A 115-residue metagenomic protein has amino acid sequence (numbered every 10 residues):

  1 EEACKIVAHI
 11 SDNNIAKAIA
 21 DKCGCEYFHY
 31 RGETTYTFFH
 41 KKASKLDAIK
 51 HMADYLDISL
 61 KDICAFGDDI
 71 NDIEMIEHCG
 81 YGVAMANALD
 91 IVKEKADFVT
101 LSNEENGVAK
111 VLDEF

Functional and structural regions predicted by a protein language model:
E1-F66, I70-M75, N87: Conserved acidic, metal-coordinating active-site core of Asp-based, Mg2+-dependent phosphoryl-transfer enzymes
G24, G80-Y81: Glycine-enriched alpha-helix->loop->beta-strand junction motifs that scaffold or abut catalytic
K45, Y81-G82: Short, conserved structural micro-motifs that define repeat-unit consensus positions and nucleotide-binding loops
C64-F66, V83, T100: Hydrophobic/aromatic beta-strand patches that form the interior of the parallel beta-sheet core in alpha/beta enzyme
H78, A86-F115: Asp-based, Mg2+/Mn2+-dependent phosphohydrolase catalytic module
